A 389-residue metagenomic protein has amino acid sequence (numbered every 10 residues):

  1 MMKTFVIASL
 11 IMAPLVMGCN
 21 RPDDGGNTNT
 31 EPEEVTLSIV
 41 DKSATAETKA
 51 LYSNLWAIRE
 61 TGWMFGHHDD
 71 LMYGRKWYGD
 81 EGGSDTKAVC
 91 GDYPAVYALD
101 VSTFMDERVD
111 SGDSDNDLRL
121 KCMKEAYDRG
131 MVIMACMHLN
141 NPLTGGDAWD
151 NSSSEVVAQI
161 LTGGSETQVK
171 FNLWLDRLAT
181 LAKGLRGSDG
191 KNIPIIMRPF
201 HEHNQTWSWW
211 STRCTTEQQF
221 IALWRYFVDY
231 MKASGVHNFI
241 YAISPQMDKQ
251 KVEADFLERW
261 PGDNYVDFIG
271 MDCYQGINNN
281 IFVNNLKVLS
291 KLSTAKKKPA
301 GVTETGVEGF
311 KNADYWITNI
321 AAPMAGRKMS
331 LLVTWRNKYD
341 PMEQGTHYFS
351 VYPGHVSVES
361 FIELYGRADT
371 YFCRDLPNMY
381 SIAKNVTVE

Functional and structural regions predicted by a protein language model:
L15-G18: C-terminal motif of bacterial Sec signal peptides marking the signal peptidase cleavage site
N20-P22: Bacterial signal peptide processing site
D24-S102, D110-S114, A313, R374-E389: N-terminal module-boundary/linker segments of secreted carbohydrate-active enzymes
A50, W77-T86, D117-L120, T180-L181 (+3 more regions): Alpha-helical scaffolding within the catalytic cores of extracellular/periplasmic polymer-degrading hydrolases
W63-D70, A300-E389: Substrate-binding cleft of secreted/luminal carbohydrate-active enzymes
H67-H68, R198-F200, W224-A254, K298-K311 (+1 more regions): Aromatic-lined carbohydrate-recognition surfaces of secreted/lumenal glycan-active proteins
L99, F256-N279: Aromatic- and acid-rich polysaccharide-binding/catalytic face of secreted or lumenal carbohydrate-active enzymes
D106-D229, A233-H237, W335: Substrate-binding cleft of extracellular glycoside hydrolase catalytic domains
